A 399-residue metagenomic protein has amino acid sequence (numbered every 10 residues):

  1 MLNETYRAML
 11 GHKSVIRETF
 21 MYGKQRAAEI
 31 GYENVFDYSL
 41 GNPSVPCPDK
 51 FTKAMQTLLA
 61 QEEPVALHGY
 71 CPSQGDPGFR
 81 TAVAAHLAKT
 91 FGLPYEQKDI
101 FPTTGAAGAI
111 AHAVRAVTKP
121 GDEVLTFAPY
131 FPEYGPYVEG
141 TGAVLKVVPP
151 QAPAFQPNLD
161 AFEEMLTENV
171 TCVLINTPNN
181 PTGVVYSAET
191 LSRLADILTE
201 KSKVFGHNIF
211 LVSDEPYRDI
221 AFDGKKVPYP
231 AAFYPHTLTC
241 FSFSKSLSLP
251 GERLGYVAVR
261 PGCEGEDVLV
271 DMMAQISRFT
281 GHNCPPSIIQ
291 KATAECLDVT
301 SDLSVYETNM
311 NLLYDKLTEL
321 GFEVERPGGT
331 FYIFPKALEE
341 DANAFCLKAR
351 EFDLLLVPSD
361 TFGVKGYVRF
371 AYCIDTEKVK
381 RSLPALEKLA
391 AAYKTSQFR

Functional and structural regions predicted by a protein language model:
M1-I16, A27-L59, Q74, G78 (+1 more regions): PLP-dependent class I/II
E63: Alpha-helical substrate-binding/gating segment
A66-L67: Pre-Walker A segment
